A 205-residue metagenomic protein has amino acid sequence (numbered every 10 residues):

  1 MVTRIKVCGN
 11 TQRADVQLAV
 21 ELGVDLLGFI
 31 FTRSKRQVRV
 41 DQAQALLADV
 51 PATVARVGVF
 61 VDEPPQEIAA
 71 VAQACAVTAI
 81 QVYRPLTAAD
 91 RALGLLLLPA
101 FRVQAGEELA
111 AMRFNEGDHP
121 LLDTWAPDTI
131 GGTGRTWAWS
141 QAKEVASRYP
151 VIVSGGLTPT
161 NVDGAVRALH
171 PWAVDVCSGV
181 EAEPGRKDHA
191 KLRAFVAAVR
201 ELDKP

Functional and structural regions predicted by a protein language model:
M1-P205: Conserved N-terminal beta1-alpha1 strand-loop-helix module at the mouth
